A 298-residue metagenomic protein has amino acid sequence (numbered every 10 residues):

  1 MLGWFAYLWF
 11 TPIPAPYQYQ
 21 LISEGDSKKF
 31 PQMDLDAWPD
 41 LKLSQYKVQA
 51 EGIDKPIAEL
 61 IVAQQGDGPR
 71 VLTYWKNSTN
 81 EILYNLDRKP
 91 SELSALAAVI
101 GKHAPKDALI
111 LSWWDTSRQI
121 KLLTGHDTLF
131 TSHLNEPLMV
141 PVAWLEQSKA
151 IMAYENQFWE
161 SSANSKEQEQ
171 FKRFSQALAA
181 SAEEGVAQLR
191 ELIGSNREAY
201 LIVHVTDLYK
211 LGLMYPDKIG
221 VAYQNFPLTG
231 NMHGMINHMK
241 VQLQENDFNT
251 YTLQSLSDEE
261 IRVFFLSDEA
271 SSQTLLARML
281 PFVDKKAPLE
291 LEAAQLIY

Functional and structural regions predicted by a protein language model:
M1-T11: Hydrophobic membrane-insertion alpha-helices, especially the h-region of bacterial N-terminal signal peptides
P16-Y298: Extracytoplasmic
